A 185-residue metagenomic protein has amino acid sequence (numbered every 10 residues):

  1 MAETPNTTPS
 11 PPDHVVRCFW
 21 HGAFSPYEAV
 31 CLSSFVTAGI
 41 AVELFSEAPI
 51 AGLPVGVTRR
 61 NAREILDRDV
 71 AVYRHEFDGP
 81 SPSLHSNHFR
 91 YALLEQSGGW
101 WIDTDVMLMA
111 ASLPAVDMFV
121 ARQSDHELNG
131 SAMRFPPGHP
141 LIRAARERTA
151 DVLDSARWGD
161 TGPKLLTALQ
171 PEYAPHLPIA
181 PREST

Functional and structural regions predicted by a protein language model:
M1-S86, I102-T185: Glycosyltransferase-associated regions of secretory-pathway enzymes, highlighting luminal stem/catalytic domains
N87-G99: Small-residue hinge/turn detector
